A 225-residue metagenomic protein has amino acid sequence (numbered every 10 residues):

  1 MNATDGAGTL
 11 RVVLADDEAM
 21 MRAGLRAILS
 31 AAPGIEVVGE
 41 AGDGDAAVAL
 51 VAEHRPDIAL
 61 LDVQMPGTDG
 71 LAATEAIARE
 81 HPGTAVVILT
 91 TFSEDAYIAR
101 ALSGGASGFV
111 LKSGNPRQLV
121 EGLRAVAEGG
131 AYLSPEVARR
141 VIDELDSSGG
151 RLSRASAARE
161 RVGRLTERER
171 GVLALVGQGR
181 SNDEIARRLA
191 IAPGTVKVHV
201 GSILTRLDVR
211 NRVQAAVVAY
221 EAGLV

Functional and structural regions predicted by a protein language model:
G8-M21, L25-L29, L165: Conserved acidic segment of CheY-like receiver
G34-G42, L50, V209: Short hydrophobic/Thr-rich beta-strand motif most characteristic of the beta2 strand and flanking loop of CheY-like
D43-A46, P66-A72: Acidic catalytic/metal-coordinating carboxylates
A49, L71-G83: Short amphipathic alpha-helix used as the core "switch/output" element in two-component signaling
H54-L60: Active-site beta3 strand of CheY-like receiver
D62, T90: Active-site residues of response regulator receiver
A96-S103, S107-G108, S113-G163, E167 (+2 more regions): Short, flexible helix-to-coil linker/hinge segments that flank and couple to helix-turn-helix
G179-Q214: Recognition helix of helix-turn-helix DNA-binding domains
